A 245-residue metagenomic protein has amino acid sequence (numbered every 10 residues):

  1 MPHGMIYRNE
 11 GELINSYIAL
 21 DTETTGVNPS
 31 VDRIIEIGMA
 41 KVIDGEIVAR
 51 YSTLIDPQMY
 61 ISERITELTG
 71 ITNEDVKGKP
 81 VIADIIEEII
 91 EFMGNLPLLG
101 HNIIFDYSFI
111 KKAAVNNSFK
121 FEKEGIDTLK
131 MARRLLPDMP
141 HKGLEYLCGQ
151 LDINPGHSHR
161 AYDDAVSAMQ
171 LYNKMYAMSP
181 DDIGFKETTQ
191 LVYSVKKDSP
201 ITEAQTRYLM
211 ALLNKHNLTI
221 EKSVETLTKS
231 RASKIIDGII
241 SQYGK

Functional and structural regions predicted by a protein language model:
M1-N9, N173-K245: Acidic two-metal-ion nuclease catalytic site recognized across multiple nuclease folds, prominently DnaQ/RNase D-T
P2-K123, P137-H159: Conserved non-catalytic scaffold segment of RNase H-like nuclease domains
T24-G26, K130, S167: Short, glycine/acidic-enriched loop or turn micro-motifs at the edges of active sites
A113-N116, R134, Q150, K174-M178 (+1 more regions): Active-site catalytic microenvironments for nucleophilic, acid-base chemistry
K120-A132: Conserved beta-strand -> loop -> alpha-helix junction used to position metal-binding or nucleic-acid-contacting
R160-N173: Acidic, divalent-metal-coordinating active-site segment for phosphoryl/phosphodiester hydrolysis, typified by short
